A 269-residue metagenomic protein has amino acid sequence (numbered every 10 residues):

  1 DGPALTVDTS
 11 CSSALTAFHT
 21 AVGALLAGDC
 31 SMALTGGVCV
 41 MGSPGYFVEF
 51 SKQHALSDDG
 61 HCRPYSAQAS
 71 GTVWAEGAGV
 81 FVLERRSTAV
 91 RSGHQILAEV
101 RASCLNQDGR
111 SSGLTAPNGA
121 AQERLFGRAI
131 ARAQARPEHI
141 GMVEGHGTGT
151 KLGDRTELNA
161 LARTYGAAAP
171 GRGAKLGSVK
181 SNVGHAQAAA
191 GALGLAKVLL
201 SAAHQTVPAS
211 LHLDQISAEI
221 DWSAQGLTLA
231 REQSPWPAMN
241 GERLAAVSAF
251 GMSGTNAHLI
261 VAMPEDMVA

Functional and structural regions predicted by a protein language model:
D1-A269: Condensing-enzyme catalytic core of the thiolase-fold
